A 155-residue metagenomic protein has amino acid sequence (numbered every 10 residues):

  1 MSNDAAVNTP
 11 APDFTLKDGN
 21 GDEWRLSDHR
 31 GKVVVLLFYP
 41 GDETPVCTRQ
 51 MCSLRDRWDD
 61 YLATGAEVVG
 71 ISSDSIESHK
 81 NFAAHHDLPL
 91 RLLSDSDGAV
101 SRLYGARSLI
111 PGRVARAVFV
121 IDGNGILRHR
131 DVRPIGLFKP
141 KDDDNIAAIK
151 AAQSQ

Functional and structural regions predicted by a protein language model:
M1-Q155: Chalcogenol-based redox active-site neighborhoods
